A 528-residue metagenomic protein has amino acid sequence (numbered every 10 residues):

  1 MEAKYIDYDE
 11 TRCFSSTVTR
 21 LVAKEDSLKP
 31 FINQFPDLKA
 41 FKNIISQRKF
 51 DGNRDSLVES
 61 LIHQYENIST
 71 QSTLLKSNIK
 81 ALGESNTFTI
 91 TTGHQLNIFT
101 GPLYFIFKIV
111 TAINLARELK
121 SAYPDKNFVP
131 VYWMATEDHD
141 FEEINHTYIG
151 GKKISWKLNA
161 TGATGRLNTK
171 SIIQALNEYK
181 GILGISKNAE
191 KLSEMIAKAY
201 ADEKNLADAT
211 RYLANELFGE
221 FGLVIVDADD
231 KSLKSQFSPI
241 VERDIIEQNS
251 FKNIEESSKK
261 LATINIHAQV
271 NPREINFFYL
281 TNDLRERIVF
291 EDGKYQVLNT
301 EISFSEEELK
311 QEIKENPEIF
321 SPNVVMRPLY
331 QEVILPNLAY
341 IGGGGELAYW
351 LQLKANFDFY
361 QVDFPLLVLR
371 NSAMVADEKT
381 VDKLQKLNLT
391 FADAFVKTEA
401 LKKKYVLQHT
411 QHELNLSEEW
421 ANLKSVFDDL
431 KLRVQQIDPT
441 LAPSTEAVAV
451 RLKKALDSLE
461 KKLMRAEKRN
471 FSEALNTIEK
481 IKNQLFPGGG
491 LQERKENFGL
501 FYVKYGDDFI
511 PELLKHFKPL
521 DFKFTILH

Functional and structural regions predicted by a protein language model:
M1-T70, G93: N-terminal leader/transition segments
A3, L213, L217-F304, E308-Q311 (+2 more regions): Long, compositionally biased intrinsically disordered regions
S85-K120, G342: N-terminal catalytic cores of NTP/NDP-binding nucleotidyl/phosphoryl-transfer enzymes
P102-L103, A116-D140, P365: Glycine-rich phosphate/pyrophosphate-binding loops and their adjacent beta-strand/loop elements at enzyme active sites
L103-Y104, D140-T147, Q236-V241: Short acidic, glycine/serine/threonine-rich loops at helix termini
F141-Y148, V375-L407: A structural-propensity feature for long, helix-poor, extended segments
Y148-A175: A glycine-rich helix N-cap at a beta->alpha junction
A268-Q269, R273-L338, G344-A355, F364-L366 (+3 more regions): A translation/RNA-centric and nucleic-acid-associated enzymatic feature enriched in Class II aminoacyl-tRNA synthetases
